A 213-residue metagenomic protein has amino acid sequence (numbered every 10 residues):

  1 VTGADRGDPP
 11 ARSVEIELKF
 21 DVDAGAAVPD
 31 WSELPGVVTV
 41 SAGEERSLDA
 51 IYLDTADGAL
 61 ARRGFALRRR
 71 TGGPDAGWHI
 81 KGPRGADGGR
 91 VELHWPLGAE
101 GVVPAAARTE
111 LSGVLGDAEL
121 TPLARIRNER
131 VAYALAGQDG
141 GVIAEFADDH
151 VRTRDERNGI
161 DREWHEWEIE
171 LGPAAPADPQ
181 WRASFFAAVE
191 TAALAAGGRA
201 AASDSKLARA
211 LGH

Functional and structural regions predicted by a protein language model:
V1-H213: Phosphate-end processing signature that detects enzymes handling 5′-triphosphorylated RNA and polyphosphate
